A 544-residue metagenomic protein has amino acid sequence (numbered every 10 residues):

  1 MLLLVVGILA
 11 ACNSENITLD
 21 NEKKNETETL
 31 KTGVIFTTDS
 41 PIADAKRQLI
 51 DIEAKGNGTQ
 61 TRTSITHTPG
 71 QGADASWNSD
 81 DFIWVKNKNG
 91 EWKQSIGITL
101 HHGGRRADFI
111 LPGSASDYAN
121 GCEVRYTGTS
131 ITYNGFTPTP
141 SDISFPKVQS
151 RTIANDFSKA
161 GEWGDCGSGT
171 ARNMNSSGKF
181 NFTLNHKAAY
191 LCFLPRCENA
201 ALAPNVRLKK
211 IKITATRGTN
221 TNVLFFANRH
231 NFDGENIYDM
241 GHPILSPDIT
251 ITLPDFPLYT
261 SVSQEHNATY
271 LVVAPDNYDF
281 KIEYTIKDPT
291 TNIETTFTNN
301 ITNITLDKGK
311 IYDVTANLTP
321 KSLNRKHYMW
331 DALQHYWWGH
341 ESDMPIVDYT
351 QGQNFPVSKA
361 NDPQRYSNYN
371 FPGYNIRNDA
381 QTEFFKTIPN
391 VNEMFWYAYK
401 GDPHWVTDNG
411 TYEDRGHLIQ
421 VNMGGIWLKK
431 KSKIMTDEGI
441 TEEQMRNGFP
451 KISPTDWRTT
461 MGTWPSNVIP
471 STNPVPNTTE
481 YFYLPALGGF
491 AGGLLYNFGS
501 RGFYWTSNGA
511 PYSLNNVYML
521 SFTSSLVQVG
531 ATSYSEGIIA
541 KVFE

Functional and structural regions predicted by a protein language model:
M1-Y399, W405-D408, N422: Sec-type signal peptide cleavage vicinity
V421-E544: C-terminal, surface-exposed recognition/capping segments
